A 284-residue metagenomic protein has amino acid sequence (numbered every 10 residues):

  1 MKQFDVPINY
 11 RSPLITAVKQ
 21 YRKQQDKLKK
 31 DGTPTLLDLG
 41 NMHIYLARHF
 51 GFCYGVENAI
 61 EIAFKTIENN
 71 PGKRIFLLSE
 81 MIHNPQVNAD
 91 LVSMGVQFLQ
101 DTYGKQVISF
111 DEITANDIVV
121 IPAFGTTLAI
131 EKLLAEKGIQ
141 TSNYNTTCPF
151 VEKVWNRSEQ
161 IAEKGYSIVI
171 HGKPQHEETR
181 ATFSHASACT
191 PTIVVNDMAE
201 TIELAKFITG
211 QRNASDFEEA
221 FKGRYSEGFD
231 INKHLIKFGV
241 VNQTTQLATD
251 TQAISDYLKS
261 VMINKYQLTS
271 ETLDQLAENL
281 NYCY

Functional and structural regions predicted by a protein language model:
M1-Y284: The feature marks the mature, well-folded catalytic cores of soluble enzymes
